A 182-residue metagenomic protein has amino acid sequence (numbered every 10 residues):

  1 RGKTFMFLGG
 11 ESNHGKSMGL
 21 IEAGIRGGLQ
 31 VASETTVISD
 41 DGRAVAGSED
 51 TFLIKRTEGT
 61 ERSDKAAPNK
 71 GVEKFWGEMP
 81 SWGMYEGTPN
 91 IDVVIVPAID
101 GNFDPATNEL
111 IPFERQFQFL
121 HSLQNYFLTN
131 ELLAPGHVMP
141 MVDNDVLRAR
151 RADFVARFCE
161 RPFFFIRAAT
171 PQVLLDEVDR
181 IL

Functional and structural regions predicted by a protein language model:
R1-N13, I21, I25-L182: Glycine-rich, often acidic-flanked micro-motifs that create phosphate/phosphodiester-binding or positioning elements
M18: Conserved Walker
